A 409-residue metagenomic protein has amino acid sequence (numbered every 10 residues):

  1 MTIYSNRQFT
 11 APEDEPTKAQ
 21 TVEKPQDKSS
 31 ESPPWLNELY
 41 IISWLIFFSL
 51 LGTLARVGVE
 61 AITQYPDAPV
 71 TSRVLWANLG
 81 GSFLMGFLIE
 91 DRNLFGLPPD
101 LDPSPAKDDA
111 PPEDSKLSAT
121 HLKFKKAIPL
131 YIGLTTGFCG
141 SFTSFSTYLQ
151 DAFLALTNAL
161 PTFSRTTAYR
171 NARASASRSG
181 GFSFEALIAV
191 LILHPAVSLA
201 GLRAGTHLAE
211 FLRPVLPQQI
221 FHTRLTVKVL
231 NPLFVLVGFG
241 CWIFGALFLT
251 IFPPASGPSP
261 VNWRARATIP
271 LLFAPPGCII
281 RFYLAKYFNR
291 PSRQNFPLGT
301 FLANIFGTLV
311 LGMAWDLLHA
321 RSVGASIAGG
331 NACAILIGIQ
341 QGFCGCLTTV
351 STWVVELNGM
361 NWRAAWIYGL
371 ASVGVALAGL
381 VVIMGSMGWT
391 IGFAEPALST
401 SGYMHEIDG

Functional and structural regions predicted by a protein language model:
M1-G409: Membrane-interface helix-loop junctions in multi-pass transporters/channels
